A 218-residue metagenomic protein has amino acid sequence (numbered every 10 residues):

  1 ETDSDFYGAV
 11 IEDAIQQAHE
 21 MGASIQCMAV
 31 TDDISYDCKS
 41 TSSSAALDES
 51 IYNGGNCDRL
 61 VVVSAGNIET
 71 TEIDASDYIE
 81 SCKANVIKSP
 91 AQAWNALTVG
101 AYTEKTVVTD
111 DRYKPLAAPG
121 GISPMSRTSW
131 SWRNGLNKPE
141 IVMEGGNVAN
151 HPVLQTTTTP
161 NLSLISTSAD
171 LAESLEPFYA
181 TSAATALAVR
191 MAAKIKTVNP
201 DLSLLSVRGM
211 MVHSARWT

Functional and structural regions predicted by a protein language model:
E1-S35, K39, D74, M211: Subtilisin-like peptidase catalytic core
E1-Y7, S35-D37, N56-D58, Q92-A96 (+3 more regions): Subtilisin-like serine protease catalytic core
Q26-A29, V61-G66, V99: Active-site neighborhood of phospho(di)ester-bond hydrolases with catalytic His/Asp-centered motifs
T31-D33, G66-T70, Y102-K105, N147: Catalytic metal-binding/acid-base residues of hydrolase active sites
S42-D58, N85-S89: Catalytic-core regions built around general acid/base machinery
I68-Q92: Glycine-rich, charge-decorated loop segments at or immediately adjacent to ligand/cofactor-binding or catalytic sites
N85-V189: Extracellular S/T/G-rich loop segment that most often corresponds to the catalytic His/Ser-adjacent loop
M143, V189-T197, H213-R216: Short glycine/serine- and small hydrophobic-enriched flexible loop segments
